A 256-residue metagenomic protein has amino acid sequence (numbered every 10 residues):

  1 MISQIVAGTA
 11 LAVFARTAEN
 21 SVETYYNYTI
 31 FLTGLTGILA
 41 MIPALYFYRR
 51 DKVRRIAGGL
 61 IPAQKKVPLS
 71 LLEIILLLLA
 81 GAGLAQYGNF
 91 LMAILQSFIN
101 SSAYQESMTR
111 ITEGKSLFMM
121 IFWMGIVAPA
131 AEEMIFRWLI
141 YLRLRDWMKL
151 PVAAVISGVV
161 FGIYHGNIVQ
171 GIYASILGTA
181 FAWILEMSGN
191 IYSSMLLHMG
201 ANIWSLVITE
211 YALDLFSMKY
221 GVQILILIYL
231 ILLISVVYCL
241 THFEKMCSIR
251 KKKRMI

Functional and structural regions predicted by a protein language model:
M1-K52: Alpha-helical transmembrane segments in multi-pass membrane proteins
Q4, T36-Y46, L78-Q86, L225-K245: Hydrophobic core of alpha-helical transmembrane segments in multi-pass integral membrane proteins
I5-V13, G158, Q170-L225: Functionally important transmembrane alpha-helices
F14-Y28, I56-A128, L142, D146 (+1 more regions): Juxtamembrane helix-loop-helix connectors linking adjacent transmembrane helices in multi-pass membrane enzymes
I30-I38, T112-A131, G221-L232: Hydrophobic alpha-helical transmembrane segments
Y48-R55, C239-M255: Membrane-interface capping segments at transmembrane-helix boundaries
A131-I156, W183-N190: Membrane-interface helix/loop boundary segments of multi-pass membrane proteins
L150-H165, M199: Small-polar-interrupted transmembrane alpha-helices in polytopic inner-membrane proteins
